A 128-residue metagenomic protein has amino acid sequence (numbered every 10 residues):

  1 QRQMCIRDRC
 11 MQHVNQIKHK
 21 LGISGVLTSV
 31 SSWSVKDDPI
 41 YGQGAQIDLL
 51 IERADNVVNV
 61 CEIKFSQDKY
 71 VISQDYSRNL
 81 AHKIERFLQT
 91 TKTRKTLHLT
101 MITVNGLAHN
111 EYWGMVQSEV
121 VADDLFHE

Functional and structural regions predicted by a protein language model:
R2-C5: Short, small-residue-biased leader/transition segments that mark boundaries at the very start of proteins
D8-H19, V35-P39: A glycine-rich beta-turn/hairpin centered on an aromatic-Pro dipeptide
V14, A45-Q67, L80, L99: Conserved catalytic cores of phosphodiester-cleaving nucleases, focusing on short active-site segments
K18-T28, T91-R94: Short secondary-structure junctions
G22-V26, I40-Q43, V57-E62, K69-Q74: Extended hydrophobic-aromatic, low-complexity segments
V26-A54: Active-site metal-binding core of divalent-cation-utilizing nuclease and nuclease-like domains
S66-R86: Mg2+/Mn2+-dependent nuclease catalytic core
T93-E128: Domain-level recognition of nuclease-like catalytic cores that cleave nucleotide substrates
